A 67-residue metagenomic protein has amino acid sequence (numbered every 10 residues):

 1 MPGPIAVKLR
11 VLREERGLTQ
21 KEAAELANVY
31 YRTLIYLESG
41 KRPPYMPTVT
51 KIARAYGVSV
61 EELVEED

Functional and structural regions predicted by a protein language model:
M1-E15: A short, Lys/Arg-rich alpha-helix, primarily the initiator
V7, G17-L18, P44-P47: Residue-level signal for the short linker/turn that defines the boundary of a DNA-recognition helix
R10, K21, R32, T50 (+1 more regions): Residues within the helices of the helix-turn-helix
R13, A24, A53: The alpha-helix within a helix-turn-helix
E14, N28, S39-K41: Residue-level detection of the helix-turn-helix DNA-binding "recognition helix"
L18-Y36: Short alpha-helical DNA-recognition segment
N28, P47-E62: DNA major-groove recognition helix of helix-turn-helix/homeodomain DNA-binding modules
E66: Short acidic/histidine-centered micro-motifs embedded in hydrophobic/aromatic stretches that mark compact functional
